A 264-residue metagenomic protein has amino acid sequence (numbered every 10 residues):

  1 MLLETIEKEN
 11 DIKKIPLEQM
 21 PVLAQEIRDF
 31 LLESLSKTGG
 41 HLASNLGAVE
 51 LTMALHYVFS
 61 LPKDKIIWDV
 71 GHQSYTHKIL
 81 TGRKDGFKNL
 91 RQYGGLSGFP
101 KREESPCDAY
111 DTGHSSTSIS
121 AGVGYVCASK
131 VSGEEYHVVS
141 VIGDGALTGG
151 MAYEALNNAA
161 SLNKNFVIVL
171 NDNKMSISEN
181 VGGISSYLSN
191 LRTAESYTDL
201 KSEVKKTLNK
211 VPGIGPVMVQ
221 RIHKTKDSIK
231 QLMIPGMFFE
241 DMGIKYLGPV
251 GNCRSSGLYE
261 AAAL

Functional and structural regions predicted by a protein language model:
M1-T81, E240-E260: N-terminal amphipathic, basic-rich helices that act as targeting or association modules
L2-K8, F30-S34, L96-A109, Y136 (+2 more regions): Gly-rich Lys/Arg/Thr-decorated short loops/hinges at beta-loop-alpha junctions or inter-strand turns that position
E18, V22, E26, L46 (+8 more regions): Generic recognition of stable, solvent-exposed alpha-helical segments in well-folded globular domains
Q25-S36, S60, Q92-G95, C127-V131 (+10 more regions): Generic secondary-structure signature for well-ordered alpha-helical cores
H41-L162: Cofactor-binding active-site loop characterized by glycine-rich and histidine/acidic residues
D69, V139-I142, V167-N171, S178 (+1 more regions): Generic beta-strand/beta-sheet core signal
G149-N173, V181, S185-A194: A short alpha/beta connector and helix-capping loop motif
K174-L264: Long, well-ordered, tryptophan-enriched scaffold segments
